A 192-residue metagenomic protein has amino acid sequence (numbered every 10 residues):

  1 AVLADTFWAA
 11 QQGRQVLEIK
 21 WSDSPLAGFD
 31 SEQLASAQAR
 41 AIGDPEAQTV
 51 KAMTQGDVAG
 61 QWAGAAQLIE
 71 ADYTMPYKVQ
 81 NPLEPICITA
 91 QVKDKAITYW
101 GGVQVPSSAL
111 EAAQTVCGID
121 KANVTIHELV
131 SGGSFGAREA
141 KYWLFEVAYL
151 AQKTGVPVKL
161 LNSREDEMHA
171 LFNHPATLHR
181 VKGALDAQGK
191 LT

Functional and structural regions predicted by a protein language model:
A1-T192: Structural alpha/beta core scaffold segments of enzyme domains
